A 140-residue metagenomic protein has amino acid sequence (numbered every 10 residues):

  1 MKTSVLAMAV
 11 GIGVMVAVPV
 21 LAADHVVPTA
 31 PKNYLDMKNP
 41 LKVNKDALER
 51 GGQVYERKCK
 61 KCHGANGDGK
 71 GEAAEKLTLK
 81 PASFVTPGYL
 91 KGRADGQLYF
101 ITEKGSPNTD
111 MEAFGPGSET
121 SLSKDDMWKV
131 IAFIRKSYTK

Functional and structural regions predicted by a protein language model:
M1-A9: Bacterial N-terminal signal peptides that target proteins for export
A9-A17: Bacterial N-terminal signal peptides
A22-A23, E75, A82, E103-S137: Axial heme c-ligation environment in periplasmic c-type cytochrome domains
D24-V54: Electrostatic cytochrome c docking/interface patches
P31-L35, G52, E56-L79, K104-A113 (+1 more regions): Periplasmic/extracellular electron-transfer cofactor-ligation site, primarily the c-type cytochrome heme-c attachment
E49-G52, E56, R93, Q97 (+3 more regions): Sequence context surrounding c-type heme c attachment/ligation sites in exported
D68-Y99, S123: Gly/Gly-Pro-rich "capping" loops immediately C-terminal to redox-active cysteine motifs in periplasmic/lumenal
